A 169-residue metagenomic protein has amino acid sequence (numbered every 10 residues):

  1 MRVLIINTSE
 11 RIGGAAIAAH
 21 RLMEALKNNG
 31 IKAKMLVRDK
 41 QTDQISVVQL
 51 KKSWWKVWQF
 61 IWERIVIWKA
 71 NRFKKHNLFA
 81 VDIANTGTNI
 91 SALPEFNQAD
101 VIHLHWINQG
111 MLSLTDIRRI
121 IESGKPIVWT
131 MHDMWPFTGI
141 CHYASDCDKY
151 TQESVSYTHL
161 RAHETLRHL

Functional and structural regions predicted by a protein language model:
M1-K51, S123-P126: N-terminal subdomain of nucleotide-sugar transferases
I12-G14, T42-S46, G110-S113, W135-D146: Short catalytic/ligand-binding loop motif for oxyanion handling, primarily in non-cytosolic enzymes, centered on
A18, T115-R119: A short acidic, amphipathic alpha-helical/loop segment
N28-V101: A conserved catalytic-core segment of Leloir-type glycosyltransferases
S91-L112, P126-H132: Short N-terminal targeting/anchoring amphipathic segment
V101-H103, R118-Y157: Active-site proximal beta-strand in glycosyltransferases
T158-H168: Conserved small/polar residues in nucleotide/adenosyl-binding loops
